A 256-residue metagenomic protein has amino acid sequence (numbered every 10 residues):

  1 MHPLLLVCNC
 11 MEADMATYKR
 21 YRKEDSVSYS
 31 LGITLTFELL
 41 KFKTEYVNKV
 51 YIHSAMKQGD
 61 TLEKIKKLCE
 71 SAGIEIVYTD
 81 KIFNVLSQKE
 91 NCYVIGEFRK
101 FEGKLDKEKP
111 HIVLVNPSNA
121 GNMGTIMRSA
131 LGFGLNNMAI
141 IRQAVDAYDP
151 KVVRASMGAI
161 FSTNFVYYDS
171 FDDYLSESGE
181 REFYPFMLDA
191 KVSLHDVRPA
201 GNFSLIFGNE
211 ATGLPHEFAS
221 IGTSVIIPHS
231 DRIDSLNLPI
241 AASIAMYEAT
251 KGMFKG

Functional and structural regions predicted by a protein language model:
H2-I95: N-terminal positively charged helical leader segments and presequences
Y29, I76, F165, F183-P185 (+1 more regions): Conserved beta-strand scaffold positions in the cores of enzyme catalytic domains, especially in NTP/NDP-utilizing
G32, S118-I126, L236-I240: Amphipathic alpha-helical repeat scaffolds
F37, N48, G96, L131-F133 (+2 more regions): Structured adenosyl-cofactor binding patch, chiefly the S-adenosyl-L-methionine
N48, I52, E102-A190: RNA substrate-binding interface of SAM-dependent RNA methyltransferases
T79-D80, V115, I141-R142, N164 (+1 more regions): Short beta->alpha connector loops at strand-helix junctions that form conserved, small/polar/Pro-enriched
Y93-G103: Short, structured interface segments
F186-D234: Active-site/ligand-binding-proximal alpha/beta "capping" segment
